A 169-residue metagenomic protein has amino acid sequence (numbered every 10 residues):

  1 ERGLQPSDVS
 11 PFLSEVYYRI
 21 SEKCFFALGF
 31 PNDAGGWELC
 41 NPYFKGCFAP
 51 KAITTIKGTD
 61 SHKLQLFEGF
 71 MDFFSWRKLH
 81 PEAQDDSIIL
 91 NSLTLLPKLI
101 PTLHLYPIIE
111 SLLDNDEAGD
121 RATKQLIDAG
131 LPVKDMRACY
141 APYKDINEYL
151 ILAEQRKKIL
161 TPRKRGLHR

Functional and structural regions predicted by a protein language model:
S10-T102: Phosphate-handling DNA/RNA-contact segment within nucleic-acid enzymes
H62, K78-R169: TOPRIM fold recognition
